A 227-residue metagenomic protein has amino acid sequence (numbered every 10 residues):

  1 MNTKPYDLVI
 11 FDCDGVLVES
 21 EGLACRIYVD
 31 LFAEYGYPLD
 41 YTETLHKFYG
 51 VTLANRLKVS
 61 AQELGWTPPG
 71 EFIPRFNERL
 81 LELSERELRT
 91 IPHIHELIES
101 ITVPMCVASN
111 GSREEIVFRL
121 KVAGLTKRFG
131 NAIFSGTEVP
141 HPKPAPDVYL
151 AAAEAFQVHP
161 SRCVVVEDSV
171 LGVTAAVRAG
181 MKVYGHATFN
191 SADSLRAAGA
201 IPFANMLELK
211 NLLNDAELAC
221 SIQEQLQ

Functional and structural regions predicted by a protein language model:
M1-D7, E99, S112-Q227: Asp-based, Mg2+/Mn2+-dependent phosphohydrolase catalytic module
M1-T44: Active-site neighborhood of HAD-like aspartate-dependent phosphohydrolases
P5, E82-V107, R113-V117: Short, acidic loop-to-helix structural element flanking the phosphoryl-transfer center in phosphate-processing enzymes
E19, T44, F48-V51, T67 (+7 more regions): Residues at secondary-structure transition points
C25, V29, L53-K58, I73 (+2 more regions): An amphipathic alpha-helix signature
L31-F32, T52-T67, R119, A152-A153: Helix-loop "lid/cap" segments that line or gate small-molecule binding pockets
Y37-H46, G65-F76, K127-G130, P160: Short, surface-exposed acidic
P38, K58-E96: Metal-dependent phosphoesterase signature
